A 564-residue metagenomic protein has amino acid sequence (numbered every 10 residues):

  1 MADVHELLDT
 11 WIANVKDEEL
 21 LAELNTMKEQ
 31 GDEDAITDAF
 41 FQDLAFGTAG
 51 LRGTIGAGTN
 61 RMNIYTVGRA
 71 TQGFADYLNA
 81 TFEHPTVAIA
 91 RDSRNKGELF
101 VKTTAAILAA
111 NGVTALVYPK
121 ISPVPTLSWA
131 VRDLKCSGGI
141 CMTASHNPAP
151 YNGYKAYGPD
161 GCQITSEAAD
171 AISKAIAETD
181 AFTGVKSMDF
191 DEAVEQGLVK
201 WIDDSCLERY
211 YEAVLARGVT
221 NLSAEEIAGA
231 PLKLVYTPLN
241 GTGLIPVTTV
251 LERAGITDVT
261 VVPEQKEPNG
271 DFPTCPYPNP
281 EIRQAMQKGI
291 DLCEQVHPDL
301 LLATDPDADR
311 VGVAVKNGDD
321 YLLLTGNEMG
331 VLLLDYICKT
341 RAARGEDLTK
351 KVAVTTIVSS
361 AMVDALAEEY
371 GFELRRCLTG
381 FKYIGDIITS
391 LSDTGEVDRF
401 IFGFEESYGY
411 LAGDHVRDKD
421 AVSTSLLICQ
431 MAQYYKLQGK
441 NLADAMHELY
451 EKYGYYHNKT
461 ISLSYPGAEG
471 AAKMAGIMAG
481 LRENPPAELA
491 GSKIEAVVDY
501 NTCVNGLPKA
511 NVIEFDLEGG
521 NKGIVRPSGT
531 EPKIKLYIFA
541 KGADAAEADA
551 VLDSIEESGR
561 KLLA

Functional and structural regions predicted by a protein language model:
D3-T104, N111, A193-V194, V199-A230 (+1 more regions): An N-terminal, well-structured beta->alpha segment
W11-V15, E19, A35-L44, N152-A285 (+1 more regions): Gly/Ser/Thr-enriched, mixed-charge loops and adjacent short helices that form phosphate/oxyanion-binding elements
F40-N60, A144-N147, P238-V250, P306 (+3 more regions): Conserved phosphate/anionic-ligand binding catalytic regions in large, soluble enzymes, centered on
T86-D92, K233-Y236, L411, F539: Short glycine-rich or small-residue beta-strand-to-loop segments that form or flank ligand, phosphate, metal/Fe-S
A88-Y151, R253-V313: N-terminal small/polar loop signature for handling phosphorylated ligands or for N-terminal nucleophile
T126-G184, P306, N317, E406: Active-site phosphate-binding/coordination module
P159-C162, K174, D180, D291-T355 (+1 more regions): Replace "Mg2+/Mn2+-dependent" with "divalent metal-dependent
E294, P298-L300, D320, T340-R526 (+3 more regions): Phosphate-binding and adjacent anionic-ligand microenvironments
